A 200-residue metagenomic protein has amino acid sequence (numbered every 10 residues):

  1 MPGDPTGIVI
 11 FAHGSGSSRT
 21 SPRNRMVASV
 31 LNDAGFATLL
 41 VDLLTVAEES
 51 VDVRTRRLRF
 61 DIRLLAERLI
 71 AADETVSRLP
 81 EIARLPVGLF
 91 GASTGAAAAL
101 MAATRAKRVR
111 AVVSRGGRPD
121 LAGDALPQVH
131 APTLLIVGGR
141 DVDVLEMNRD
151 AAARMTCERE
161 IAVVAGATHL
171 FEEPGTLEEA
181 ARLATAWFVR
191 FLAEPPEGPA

Functional and structural regions predicted by a protein language model:
M1-I82, L170-G175, E179: Serine-hydrolase catalytic machinery in alpha/beta-hydrolase-like enzymes
P80-S93: Alpha/beta-hydrolase fold nucleophile elbow
A92-A96, G117, R140: Active-site loop->helix "elbow" adjoining a glycine-rich segment at hydrolase catalytic centers
R108-D120: A conserved short beta-strand
V129-H130, L135-V137: Short beta-strand/loop motif that positions the catalytic acidic residue of the alpha/beta-hydrolase fold
V142-N148: Conserved alpha/beta-hydrolase "acid-adjacent" motif
M155-L170: Catalytic histidine neighborhood in serine/cysteine hydrolases with alpha/beta-hydrolase-type architecture
A167-L170, G175-A200: Catalytic active-site module of serine/aspartate enzymes centered on a nucleophile-bearing elbow/loop
